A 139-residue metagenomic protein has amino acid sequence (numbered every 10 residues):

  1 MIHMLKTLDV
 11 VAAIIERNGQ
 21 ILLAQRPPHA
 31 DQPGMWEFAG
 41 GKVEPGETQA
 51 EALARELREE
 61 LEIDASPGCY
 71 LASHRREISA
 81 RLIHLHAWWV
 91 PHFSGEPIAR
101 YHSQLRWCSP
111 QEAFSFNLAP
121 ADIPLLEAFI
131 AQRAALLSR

Functional and structural regions predicted by a protein language model:
M1-L22, K42, S73: Conserved N-terminal beta-strand and adjoining loop/helix that marks the start of the Nudix/MutT-like hydrolase domain
D9-V11, G19, I83-H86, S103: Change "...and in nucleic-acid phosphodiester-cleaving endonucleases..." to "...and in nucleic-acid processing enzymes
L22, E37, W89, N117: Conserved beta-strand segments that form the floor/walls of ligand-binding pockets within enzyme and binding domains
A30-M35: A conserved beta-turn-beta hairpin within the catalytic core of GNAT-like acetyltransferases that forms part
F38-Y70, S109: The catalytic Nudix box helix
D64-S66, H74-P97, R106, P110 (+1 more regions): Active-site-adjacent beta-strand/loop module that shapes the phosphate/pyrophosphate-binding cleft
P110-I123: C-terminal structural segments of small proteins and small subunits
A121-R139: Charged phosphate-binding loop/patch that engages nucleotide di/tri-phosphates or the phosphate backbone of nucleic
